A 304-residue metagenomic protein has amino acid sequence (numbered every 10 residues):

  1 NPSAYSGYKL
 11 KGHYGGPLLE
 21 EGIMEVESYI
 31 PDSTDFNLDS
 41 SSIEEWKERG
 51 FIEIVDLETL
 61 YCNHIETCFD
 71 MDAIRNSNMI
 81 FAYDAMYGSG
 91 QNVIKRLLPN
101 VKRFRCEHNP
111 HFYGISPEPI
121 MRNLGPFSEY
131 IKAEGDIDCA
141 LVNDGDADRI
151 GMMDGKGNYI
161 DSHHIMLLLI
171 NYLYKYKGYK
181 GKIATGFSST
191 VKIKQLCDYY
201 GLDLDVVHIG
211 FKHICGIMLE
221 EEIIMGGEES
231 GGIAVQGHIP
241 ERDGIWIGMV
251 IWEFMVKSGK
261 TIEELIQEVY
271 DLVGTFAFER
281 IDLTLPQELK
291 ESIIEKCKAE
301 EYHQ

Functional and structural regions predicted by a protein language model:
N1-S3, D144-D148, S230-G232: Short glycine-rich anion-binding loops that position phosphate/pyrophosphate groups of nucleotides and phosphorylated
S3-H13, V93, D148-L168, I193-K194: Short Gly/Thr/Asp-enriched flexible loops that form oxyanion-binding sites at enzyme active sites
A4-G135: Gly/Ser/Thr-enriched, mixed-charge loops and adjacent short helices that form phosphate/oxyanion-binding elements
K9, A82, R103, V142 (+5 more regions): Structured core elements
L18-N63, G155-G227, I233-V235: Proline/glycine-rich low-complexity loops and linkers
V26, I65, D84, L124-S128 (+6 more regions): Buried hydrophobic positions in well-ordered alpha/beta secondary-structure cores of metabolic enzymes
I137-C139, Y179-Q304: Phosphate-binding and adjacent anionic-ligand microenvironments
D144-G145, Y159-H164, I239-D243: Short glycine/threonine-rich catalytic loop with a Thr-x-Gly-x-Asp
